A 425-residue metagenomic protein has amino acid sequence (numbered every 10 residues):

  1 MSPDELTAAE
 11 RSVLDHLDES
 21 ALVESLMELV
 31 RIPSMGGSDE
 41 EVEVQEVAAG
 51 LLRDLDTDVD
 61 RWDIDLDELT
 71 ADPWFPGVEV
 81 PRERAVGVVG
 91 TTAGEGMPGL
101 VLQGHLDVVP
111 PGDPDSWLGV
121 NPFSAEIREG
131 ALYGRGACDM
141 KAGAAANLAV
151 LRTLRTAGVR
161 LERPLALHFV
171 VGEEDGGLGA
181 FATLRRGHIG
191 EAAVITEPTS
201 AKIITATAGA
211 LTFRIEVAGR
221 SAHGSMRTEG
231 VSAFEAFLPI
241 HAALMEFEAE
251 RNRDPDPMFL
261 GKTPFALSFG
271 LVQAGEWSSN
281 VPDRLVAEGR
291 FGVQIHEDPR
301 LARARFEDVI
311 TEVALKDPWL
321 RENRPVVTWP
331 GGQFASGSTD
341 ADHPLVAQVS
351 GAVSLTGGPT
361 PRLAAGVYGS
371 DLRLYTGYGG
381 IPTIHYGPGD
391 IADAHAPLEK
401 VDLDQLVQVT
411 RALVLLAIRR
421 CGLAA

Functional and structural regions predicted by a protein language model:
M1-L14, P81-R82, R214-A425: Metal-dependent amide/peptide-bond hydrolase catalytic core, centered on the "pita-bread" metallohydrolase fold
S2-L132, T156, L161, G380 (+1 more regions): Acidic/His- and Gly-rich active-site-bordering loop/insert found across diverse amide/peptide-bond hydrolases
D18, W117, V159-R160, I204-A210 (+2 more regions): Short glycine/proline-enriched loop/turn "hinge" motifs that connect secondary-structure elements and lie
G37, V59, M97, D107-P110 (+5 more regions): Short, acidic Gly/Pro/Ser/Thr-rich loop/turn segments
V59-R61, A193-I195, V327, T383-H385: Conserved beta-strand scaffold positions in the cores of enzyme catalytic domains, especially in NTP/NDP-utilizing
P111-R128, T205-E216, G351, I384: Acidic-glycine-rich active-site phosphate/pyrophosphate-binding loop
R128-L132, A137-C138, A142-E248, T263 (+2 more regions): Fold-level recognition of mixed alpha/beta catalytic cores in primary-metabolism enzymes, strongest
